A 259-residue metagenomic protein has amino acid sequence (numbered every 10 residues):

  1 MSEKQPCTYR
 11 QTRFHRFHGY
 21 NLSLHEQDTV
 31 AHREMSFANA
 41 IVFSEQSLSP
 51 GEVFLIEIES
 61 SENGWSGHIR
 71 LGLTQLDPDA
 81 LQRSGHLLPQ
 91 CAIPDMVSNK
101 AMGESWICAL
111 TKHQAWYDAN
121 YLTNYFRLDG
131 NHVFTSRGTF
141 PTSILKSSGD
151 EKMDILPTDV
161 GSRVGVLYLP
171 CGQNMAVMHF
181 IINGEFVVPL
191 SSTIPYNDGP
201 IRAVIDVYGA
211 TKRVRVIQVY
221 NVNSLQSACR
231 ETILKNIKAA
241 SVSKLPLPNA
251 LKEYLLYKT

Functional and structural regions predicted by a protein language model:
M1-T259: PRY/SPRY (B30.2) beta-sandwich protein-interaction domains and their adjacent Ser/Pro/Gly-rich low-complexity linkers
